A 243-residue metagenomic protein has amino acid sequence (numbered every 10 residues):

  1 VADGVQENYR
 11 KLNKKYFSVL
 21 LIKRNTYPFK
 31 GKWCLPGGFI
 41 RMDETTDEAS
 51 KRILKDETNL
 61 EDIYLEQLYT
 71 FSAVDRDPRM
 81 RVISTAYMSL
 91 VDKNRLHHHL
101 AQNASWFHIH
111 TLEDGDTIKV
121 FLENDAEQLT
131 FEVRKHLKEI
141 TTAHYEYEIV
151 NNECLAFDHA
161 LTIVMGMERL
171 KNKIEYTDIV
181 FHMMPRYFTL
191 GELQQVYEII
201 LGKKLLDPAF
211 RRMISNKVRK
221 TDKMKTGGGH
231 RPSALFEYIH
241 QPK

Functional and structural regions predicted by a protein language model:
V1-C34, D62: N-terminal strand-loop-strand
F17, E48-K51, K55-H144, E148-N151 (+3 more regions): Active-site segment of metal-dependent pyrophosphate-handling enzymes, primarily the Nudix hydrolase catalytic core
L21-K23, M88-L90, E237: Short, well-ordered beta-strand micro-motif
P28, W33-T46, S50-D56: Active-site-proximal cofactor/substrate-binding loop regions of enzyme domains
L161-D178: Short alpha-helical segments that sit at the start of domains
M184-V196: Short acidic, hydrophobic short linear motifs in intrinsically disordered regions
I200-D222: Charge-enriched amphipathic alpha-helical scaffolds
V218-K243: Long, intrinsically disordered, low-complexity Ser/Thr/Pro-rich regulatory/activation regions of nuclear proteins
